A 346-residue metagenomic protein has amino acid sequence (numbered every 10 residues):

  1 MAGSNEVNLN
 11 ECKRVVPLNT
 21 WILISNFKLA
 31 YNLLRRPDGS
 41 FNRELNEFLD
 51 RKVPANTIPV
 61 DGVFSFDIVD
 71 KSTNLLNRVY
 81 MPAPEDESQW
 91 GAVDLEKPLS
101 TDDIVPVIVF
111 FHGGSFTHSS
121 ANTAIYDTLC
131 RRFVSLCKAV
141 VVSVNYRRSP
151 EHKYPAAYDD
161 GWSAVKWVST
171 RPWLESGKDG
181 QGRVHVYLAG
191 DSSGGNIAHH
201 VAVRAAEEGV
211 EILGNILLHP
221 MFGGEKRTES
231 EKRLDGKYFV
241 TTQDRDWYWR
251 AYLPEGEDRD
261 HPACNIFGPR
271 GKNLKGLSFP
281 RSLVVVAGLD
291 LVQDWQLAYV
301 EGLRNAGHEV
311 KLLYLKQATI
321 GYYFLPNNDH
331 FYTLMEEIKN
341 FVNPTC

Functional and structural regions predicted by a protein language model:
A2-C346: Alpha/beta-hydrolase superfamily serine-hydrolase fold, recognizing
